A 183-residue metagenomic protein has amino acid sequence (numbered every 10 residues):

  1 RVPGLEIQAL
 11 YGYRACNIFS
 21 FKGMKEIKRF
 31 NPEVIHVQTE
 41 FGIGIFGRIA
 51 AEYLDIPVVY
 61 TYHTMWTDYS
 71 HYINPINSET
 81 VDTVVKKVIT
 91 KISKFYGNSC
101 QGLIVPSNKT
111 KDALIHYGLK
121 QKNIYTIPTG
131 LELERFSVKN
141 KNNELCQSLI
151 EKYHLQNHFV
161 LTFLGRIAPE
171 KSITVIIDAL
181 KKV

Functional and structural regions predicted by a protein language model:
G4-A9, T61-K91, E134-V138: Acceptor-binding helix/loop patch of EC 2.4 sugar-transfer enzymes, predominantly nucleotide-sugar-dependent
G4-I35, T39-I49, Y53, K87 (+1 more regions): An amphipathic, basic-hydrophobic alpha-helix
V37, I104-V105: Short beta-strand scaffold positions
Y53, T83-G102: Membrane-proximal helix-turn-helix segments that form the acceptor-binding/catalytic region of lipid-linked
K109, G130: Carbohydrate-associated surface elements
S137-H154: A short helix/loop element that forms part of the nucleotide-sugar donor recognition site in Leloir-type
E144, H154-K171, I177-L180: Conserved donor-binding/catalytic core segment of Leloir-type glycosyltransferases
